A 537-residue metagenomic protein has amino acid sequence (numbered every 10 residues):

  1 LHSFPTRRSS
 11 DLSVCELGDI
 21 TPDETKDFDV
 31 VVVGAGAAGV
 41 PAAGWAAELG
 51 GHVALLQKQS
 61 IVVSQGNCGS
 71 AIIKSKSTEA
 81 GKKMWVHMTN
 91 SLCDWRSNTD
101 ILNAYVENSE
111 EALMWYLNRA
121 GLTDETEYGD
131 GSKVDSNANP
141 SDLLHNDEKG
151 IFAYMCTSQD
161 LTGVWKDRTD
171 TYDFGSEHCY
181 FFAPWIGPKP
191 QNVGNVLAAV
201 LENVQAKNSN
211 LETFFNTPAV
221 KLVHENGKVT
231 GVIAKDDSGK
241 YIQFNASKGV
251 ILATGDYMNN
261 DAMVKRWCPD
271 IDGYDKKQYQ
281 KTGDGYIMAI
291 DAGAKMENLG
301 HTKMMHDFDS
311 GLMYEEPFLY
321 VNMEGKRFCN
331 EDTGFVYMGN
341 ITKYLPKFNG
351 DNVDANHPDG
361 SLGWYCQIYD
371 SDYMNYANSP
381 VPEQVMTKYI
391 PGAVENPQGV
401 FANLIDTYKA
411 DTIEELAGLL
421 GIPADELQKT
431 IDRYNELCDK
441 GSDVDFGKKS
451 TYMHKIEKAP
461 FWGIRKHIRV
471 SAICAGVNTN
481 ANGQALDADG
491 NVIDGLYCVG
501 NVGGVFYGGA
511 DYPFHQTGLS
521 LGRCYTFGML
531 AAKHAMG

Functional and structural regions predicted by a protein language model:
H2-S9: Short, small-residue-biased leader/transition segments that mark boundaries at the very start of proteins
T21-A38, A54: Beta1/beta-strand and adjacent pyrophosphate-binding region of the FAD-binding site in flavoprotein oxidoreductases
A47-N67: Glycine-rich FAD pyrophosphate-binding loop
S70-Y105: Glycine-rich active-site loop/strand segments that organize a redox cofactor
E107-K240, D261-A262, C438-E457: Conserved redox-cofactor binding core of oxidoreductases
K221, E426-A510, F514: A glycine-rich dinucleotide-binding beta-alpha-beta segment and adjacent secondary-structure elements that constitute
D237-D307, T517, L521-C524, L530: Glycine-rich loop(s) and the adjacent beta-strand/alpha-helix scaffold that form part
Y286-M288, K295-L419: An anion/pyrophosphate-binding glycine-rich loop and adjacent beta-alpha core in soluble alpha-beta enzymes
